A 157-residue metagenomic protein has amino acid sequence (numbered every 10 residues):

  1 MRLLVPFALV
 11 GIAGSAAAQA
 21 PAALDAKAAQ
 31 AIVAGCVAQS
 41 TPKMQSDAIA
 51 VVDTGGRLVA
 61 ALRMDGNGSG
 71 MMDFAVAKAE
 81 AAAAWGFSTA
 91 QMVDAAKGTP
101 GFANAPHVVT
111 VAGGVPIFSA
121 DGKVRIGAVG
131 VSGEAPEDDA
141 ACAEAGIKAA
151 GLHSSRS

Functional and structural regions predicted by a protein language model:
V5-P6, A16: Cleavable N-terminal signal peptides
G11-A17: N-terminal signal peptide c-region/cleavage motif recognized by signal peptidases
A18-S157: Flexible, solvent-exposed loop/hinge segments and secondary-structure transition points
